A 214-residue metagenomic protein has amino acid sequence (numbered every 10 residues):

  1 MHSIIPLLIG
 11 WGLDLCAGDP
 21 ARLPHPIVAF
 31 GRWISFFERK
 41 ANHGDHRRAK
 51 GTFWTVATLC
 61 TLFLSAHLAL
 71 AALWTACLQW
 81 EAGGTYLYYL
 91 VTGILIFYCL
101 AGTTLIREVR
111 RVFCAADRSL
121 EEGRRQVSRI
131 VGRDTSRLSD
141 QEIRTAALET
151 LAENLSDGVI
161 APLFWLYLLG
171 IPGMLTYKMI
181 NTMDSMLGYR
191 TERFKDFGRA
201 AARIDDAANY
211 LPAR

Functional and structural regions predicted by a protein language model:
M1-L175, I180, G188-R214: Hydrophobic alpha-helical transmembrane segments
S185: Glycine-rich phosphate/dinucleotide-binding loop and adjoining beta-alpha-beta core of small-molecule
